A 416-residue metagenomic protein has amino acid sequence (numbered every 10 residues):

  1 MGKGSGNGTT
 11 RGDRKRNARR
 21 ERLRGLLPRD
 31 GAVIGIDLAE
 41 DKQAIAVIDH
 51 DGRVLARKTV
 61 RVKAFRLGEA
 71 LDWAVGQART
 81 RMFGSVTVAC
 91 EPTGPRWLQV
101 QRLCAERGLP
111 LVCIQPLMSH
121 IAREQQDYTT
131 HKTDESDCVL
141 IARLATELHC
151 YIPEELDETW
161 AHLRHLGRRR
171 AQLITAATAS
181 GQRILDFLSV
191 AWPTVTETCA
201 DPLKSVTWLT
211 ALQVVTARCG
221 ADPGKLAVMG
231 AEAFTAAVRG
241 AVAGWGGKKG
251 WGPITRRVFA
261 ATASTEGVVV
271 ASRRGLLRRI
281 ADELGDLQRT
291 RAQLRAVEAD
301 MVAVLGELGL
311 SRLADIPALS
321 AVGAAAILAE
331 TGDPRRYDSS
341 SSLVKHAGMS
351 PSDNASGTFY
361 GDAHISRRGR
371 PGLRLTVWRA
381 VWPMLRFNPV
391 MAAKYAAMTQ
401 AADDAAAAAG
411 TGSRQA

Functional and structural regions predicted by a protein language model:
M1-A416: A detector of single, family-specific signature residues that are central to catalytic or substrate-handling motifs
